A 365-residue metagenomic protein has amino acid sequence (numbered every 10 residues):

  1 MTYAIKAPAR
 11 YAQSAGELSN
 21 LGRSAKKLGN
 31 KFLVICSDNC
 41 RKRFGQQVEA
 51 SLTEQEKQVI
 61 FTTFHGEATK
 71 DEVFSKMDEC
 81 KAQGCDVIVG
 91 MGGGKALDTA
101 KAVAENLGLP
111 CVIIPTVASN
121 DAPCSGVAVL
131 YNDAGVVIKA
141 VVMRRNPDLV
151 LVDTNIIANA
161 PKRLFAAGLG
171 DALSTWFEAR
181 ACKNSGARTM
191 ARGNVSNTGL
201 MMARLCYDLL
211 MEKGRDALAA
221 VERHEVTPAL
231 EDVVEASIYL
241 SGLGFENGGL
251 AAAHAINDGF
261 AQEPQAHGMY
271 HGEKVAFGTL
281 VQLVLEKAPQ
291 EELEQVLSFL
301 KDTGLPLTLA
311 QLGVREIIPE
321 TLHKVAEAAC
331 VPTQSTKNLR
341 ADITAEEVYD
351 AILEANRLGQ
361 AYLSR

Functional and structural regions predicted by a protein language model:
M1-V87, L309: ATP/NTP phosphate-donor binding region
A15-G16, C36-D38, M91-G93, I114-V117 (+3 more regions): Fold-independent oxyanion-binding glycine-rich loops and adjacent beta-strand/coil segments at enzyme active sites
L18, R41-G45, K70, K95-A102 (+3 more regions): Short glycine/serine/threonine-rich phosphate/pyrophosphate-binding segments that cradle anionic phosphate groups
N20, A288-R365: C-terminal charged capping/lid subdomain of soluble metabolic enzymes
C80-V103, L107-A118: A short, small-residue-rich loop immediately preceding and capping a beta-strand
E105-T198: A glycine/threonine-rich phosphate-anchoring loop and its flanking beta-alpha core in nucleotide/phosphate-binding
M190-L305: Active-site segments that bind and position negatively charged phosphate/pyrophosphate groups
